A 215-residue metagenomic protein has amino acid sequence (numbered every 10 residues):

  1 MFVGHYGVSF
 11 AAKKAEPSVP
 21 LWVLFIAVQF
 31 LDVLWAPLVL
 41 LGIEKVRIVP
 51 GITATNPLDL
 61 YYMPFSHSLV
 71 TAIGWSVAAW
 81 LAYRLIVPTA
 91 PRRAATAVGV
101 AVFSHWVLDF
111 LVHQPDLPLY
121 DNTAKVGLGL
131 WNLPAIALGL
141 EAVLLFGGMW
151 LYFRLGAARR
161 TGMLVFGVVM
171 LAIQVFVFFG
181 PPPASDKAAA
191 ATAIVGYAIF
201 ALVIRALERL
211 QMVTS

Functional and structural regions predicted by a protein language model:
M1-S215: N-terminal membrane-targeting hydrophobic helices
